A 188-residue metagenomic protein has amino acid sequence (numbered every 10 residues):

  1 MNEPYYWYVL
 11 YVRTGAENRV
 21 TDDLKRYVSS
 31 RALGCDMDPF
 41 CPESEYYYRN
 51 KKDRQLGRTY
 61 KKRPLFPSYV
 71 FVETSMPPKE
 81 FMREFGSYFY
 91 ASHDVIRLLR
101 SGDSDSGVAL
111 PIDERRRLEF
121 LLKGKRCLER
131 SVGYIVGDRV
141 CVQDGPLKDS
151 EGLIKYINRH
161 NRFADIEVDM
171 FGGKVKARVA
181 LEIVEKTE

Functional and structural regions predicted by a protein language model:
M1-R139, N161, D165-E188: Acidic-enriched and Gly/Ser
G133, P146-K148: Residue-level "contact hotspot" at macromolecular interaction interfaces
G145-P146, D169: Short, surface-exposed secondary-structure boundary micro-motifs
D149-I157: Short beta-strand-centered aromatic/proline hotspots
